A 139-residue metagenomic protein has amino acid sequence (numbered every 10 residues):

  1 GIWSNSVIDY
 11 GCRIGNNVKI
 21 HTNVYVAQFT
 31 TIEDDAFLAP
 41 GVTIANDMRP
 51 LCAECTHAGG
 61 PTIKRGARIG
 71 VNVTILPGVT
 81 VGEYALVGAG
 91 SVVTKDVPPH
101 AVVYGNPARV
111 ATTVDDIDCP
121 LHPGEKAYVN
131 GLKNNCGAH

Functional and structural regions predicted by a protein language model:
I2-S4, D9-Y10, G15-N16, H21-T22 (+14 more regions): Left-handed beta-helix
N46, K95, T113-D116, N130: Generic structural "secondary-structure junction" signal
C55-H57, D115: Short, solvent-exposed loop/turn segments at secondary-structure boundaries
P99-G124: Conserved beta-strand-loop-alpha-helix hinge in the C-terminal portion of ABC ATPase nucleotide-binding domains
E125-H139: ABC ATPase nucleotide-binding domains
